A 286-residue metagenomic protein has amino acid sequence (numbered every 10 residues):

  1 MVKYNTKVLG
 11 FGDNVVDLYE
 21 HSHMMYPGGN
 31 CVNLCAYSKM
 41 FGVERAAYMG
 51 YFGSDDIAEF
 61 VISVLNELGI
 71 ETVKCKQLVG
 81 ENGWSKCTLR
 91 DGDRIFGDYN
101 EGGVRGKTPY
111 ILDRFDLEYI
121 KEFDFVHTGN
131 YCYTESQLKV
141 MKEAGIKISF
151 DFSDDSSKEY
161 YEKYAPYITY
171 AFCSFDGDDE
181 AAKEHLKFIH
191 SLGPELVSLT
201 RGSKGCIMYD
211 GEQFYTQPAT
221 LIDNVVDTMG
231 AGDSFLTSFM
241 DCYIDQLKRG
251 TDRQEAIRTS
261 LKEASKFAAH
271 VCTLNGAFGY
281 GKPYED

Functional and structural regions predicted by a protein language model:
M1-H23: Positively charged, low-complexity intrinsically disordered leader regions
V2-T6, K183-D286: Conserved phosphate-binding/catalytic region of the ribokinase-like
K7, E44-A47, E71, I146-K147 (+1 more regions): Residues at the starts of beta-strands that form the adenosine-phosphate
V16-H21, M25, E44-D124: Conserved N-terminal subdomain of the carbohydrate kinase-like
C31-M40: Histidine-anchored nucleotide/phosphate-binding helix
C31-V32, E101-G102, F152-S157, F175-D179 (+1 more regions): Short, acidic/turn-prone active-site loops that include or flank metal/cofactor- and phosphate-binding residues
V43-E44, E143-K147, L192-L196: A short helix->loop->beta-strand "cap" motif at the edges of active sites that frequently abuts
D124-F188, K204-G205: Conserved beta-alpha-beta core of the PfkB/ribokinase-like small-molecule kinase fold
